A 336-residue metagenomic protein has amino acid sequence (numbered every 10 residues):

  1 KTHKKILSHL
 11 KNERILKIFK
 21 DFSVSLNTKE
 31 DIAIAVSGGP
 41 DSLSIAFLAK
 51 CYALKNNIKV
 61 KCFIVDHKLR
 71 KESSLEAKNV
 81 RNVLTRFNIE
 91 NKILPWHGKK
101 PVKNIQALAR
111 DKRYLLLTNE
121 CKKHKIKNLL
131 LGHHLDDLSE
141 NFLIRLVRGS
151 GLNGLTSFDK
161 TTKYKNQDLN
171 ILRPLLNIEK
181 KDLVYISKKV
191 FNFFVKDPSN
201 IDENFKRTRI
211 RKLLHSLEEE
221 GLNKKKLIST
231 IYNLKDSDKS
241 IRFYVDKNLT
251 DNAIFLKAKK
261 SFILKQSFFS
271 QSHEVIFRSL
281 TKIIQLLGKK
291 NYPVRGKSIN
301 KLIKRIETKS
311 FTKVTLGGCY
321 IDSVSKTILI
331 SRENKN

Functional and structural regions predicted by a protein language model:
K1-D41, K59-K61, V65-H67, W96-P101 (+6 more regions): AMP-forming adenylation/ATP pyrophosphatase catalytic core
K1-L213: Core alpha/beta nucleotide-donor-binding catalytic domains of modification enzymes
K225-L227: Conserved C-terminal helix/linker of AAA+ ATPases
